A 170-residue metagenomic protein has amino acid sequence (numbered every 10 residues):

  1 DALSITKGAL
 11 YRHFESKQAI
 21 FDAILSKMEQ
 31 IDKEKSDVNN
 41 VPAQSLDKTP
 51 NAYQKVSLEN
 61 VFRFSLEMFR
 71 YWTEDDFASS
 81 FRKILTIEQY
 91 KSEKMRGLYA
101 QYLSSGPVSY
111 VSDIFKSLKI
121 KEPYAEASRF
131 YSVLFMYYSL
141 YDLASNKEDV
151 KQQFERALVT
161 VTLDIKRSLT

Functional and structural regions predicted by a protein language model:
D1-K27: Helix-turn-helix
L10, D22, E29, D37 (+3 more regions): Localized chelating/binding microdomains that coordinate divalent metal ions or stabilize phosphate-bearing
K17, I24, M28, D32 (+5 more regions): Hydrophobic/aromatic residues within well-ordered alpha-helical segments
A23, S36-D75, E126-F130: Hydrophobic alpha-helical connector segments
V38-P42, Q54, A157-T170: N-terminal hydrophobic signal/anchor transmembrane helix of membrane proteins
N60, Y71-Q101: Amphipathic alpha-helical segments used for helix-helix packing
S65-M68, R82-T86, F130-Y137: Short alpha-helical scaffolding segments that buttress acidic/His motifs in well-ordered protein cores
G97, Q101, S105, I114-T162: Hydrophobic/aromatic-rich alpha-helical bundle segments in the mid-to-C-terminal region
